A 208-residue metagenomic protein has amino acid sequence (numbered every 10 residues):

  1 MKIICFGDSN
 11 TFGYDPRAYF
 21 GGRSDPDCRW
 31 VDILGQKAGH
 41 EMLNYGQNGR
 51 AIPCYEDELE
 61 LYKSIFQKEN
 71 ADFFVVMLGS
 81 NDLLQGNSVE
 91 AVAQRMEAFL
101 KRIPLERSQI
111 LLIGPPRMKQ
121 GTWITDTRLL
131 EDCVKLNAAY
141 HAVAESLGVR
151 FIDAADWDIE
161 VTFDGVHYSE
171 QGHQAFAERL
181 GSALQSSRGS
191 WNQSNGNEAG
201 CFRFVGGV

Functional and structural regions predicted by a protein language model:
M1-Q47, A51, Y62-N70, Q174: Serine-esterase "nucleophile elbow" of acetyl-processing enzymes
T11-G13, R17, R50-Y55, L83 (+3 more regions): Short, electropositive, low-hydrophobicity segments enriched in small/polar residues
D15-D25, Y55, T122-E131: Short, flexible/disordered intra-domain loops and linkers
K37, E60-V208: Alpha-helical cap/lid subdomain in secreted, periplasmic, or secretory-pathway luminal O-acyl-processing enzymes
L43, G49-P53, R102, E106-S108: Internal alpha/beta domain cores that form substrate/cofactor-binding pockets in large enzymes and binding proteins
